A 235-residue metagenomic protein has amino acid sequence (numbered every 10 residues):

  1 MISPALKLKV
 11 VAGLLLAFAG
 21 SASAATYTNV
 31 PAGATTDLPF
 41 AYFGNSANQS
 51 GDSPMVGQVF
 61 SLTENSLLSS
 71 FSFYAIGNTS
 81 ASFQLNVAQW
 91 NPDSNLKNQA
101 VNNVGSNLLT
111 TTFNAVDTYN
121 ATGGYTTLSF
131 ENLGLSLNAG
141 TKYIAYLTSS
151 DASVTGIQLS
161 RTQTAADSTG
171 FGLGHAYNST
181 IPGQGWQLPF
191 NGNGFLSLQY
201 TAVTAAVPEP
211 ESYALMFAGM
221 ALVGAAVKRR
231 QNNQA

Functional and structural regions predicted by a protein language model:
I2-Y27, Q199-L222, A226-V227: Short, threonine-centered small-residue motifs that mark membrane-proximal processing/anchoring sites and TM-junction
Y27-P39, T79, L137-K142, L147-T204: Short, surface-exposed beta-strand/loop patches at domain edges that form aromatic-rich interfacial subsites
A41-P54, T118-G123: Extracellular beta-rich ligand/substrate-recognition surface
S50-S61, L128: Short beta-strands within extracellular/lumenal beta-sheet-rich domains
T63-S70: Extended extracellular/luminal ectodomain segments enriched in beta-structured repeat modules
S72-I76: Short amphipathic, basic-aromatic surface patches that mediate peripheral association with negatively charged
N78-G170: Aromatic- and Gly/Pro-enriched, solvent-exposed loop/edge beta-strand patches characteristic of beta-rich domains
Q231-A235: Short, charged juxtamembrane terminal tails flanking transmembrane helices
